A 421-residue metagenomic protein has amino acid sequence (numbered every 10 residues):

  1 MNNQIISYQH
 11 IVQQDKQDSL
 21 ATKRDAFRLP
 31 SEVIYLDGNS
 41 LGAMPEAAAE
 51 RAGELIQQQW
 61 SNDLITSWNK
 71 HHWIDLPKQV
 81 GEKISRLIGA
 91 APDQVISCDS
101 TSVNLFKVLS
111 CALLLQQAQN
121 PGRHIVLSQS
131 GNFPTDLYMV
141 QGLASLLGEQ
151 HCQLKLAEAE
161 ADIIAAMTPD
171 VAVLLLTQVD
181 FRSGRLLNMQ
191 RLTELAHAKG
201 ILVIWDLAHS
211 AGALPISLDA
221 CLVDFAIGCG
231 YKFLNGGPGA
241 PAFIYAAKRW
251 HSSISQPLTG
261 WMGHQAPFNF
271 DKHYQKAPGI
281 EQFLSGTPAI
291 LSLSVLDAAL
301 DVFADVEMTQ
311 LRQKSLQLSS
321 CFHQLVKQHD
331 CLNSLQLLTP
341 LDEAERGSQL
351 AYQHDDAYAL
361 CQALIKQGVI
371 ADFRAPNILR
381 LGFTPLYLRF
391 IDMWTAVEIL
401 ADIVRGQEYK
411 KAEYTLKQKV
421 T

Functional and structural regions predicted by a protein language model:
M1-T421: Pyridoxal 5′-phosphate
